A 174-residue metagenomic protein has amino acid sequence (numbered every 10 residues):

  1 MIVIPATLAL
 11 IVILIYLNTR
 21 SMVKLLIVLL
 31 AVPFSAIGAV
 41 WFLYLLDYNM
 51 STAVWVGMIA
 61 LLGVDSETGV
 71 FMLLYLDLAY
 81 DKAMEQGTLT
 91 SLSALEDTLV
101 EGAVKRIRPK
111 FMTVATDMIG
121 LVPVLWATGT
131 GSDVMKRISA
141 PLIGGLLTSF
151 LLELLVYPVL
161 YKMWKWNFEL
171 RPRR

Functional and structural regions predicted by a protein language model:
M1-L8, T52: N-terminal membrane-entry
M1-V3, E101, S132: Membrane-helix entry/capping segments
I4-P5, L25-L29, I37, S139-I143: Hydrophobic alpha-helical transmembrane segments
A6, F34, L121-V124, L142 (+1 more regions): Hydrophobic residues in alpha-helical membrane-spanning segments
L8-A9, L147: Core hydrophobic alpha-helical membrane-spanning segments
I13-R106, F111-A127, T148, L152: Hydrophobic transmembrane alpha-helices and their membrane-interface caps in long multi-pass transport proteins
G129-R174: Hydrophobic alpha-helical transmembrane segments of membrane transport and translocation systems, primarily multi-pass
